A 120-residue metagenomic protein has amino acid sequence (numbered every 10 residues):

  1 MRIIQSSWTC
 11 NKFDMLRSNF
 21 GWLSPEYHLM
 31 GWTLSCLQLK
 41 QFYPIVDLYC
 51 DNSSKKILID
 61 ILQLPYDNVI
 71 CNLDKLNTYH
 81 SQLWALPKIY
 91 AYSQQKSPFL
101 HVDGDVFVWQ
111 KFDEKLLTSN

Functional and structural regions predicted by a protein language model:
M1-K75: N-terminal anchoring/stem segment of glycosyltransferases
Y27-L29, L34, K75-H101: A conserved donor-nucleotide-binding helix/loop in the catalytic core of Leloir-type glycosyltransferases
F42-I45, P65-Y66, Q94-F99, L117-S119: Short glycine/proline-enriched coil/turn segments at helix->beta-strand junctions
L58-L62, H80-S81, K111-D113: Short, conserved acidic/polar surface loops in the N-terminal third of protein domains
D103-F107: The conserved acidic donor/metal-binding loop of glycosyltransferases
V108-N120: Conserved donor-nucleotide/metal-binding helix-loop-beta segment in metal-dependent transferases, i.e., the alpha-helix
